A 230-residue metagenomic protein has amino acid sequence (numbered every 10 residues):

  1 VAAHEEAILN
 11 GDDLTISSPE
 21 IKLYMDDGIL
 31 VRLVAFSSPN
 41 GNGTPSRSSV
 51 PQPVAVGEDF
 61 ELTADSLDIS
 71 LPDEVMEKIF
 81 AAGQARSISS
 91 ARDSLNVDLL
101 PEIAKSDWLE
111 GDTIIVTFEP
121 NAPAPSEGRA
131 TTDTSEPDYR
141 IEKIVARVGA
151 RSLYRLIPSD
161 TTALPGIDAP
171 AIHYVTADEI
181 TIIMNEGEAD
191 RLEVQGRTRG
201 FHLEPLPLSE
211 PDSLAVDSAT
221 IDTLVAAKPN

Functional and structural regions predicted by a protein language model:
V1-N230: Mature-chain termini and adjacent capping regions
